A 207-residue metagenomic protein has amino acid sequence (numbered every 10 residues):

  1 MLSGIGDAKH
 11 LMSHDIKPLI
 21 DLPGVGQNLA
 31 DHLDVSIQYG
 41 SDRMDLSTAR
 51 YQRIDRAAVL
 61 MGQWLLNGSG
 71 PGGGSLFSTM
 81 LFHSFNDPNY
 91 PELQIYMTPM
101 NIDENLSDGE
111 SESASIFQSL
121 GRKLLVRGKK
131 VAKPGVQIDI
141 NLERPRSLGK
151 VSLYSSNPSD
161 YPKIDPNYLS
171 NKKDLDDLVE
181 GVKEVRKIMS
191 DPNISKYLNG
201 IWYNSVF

Functional and structural regions predicted by a protein language model:
G4-A132, L142, K183, K187-N199 (+1 more regions): Mid-to-C-terminal "cap/lid" subdomains and adjacent gly/pro-rich loops that border and regulate access to redox
D139, P145-F207: Helix-rich C-terminal "cap"/substrate-channel and partner-interaction subdomain that packs against the flavin-binding
